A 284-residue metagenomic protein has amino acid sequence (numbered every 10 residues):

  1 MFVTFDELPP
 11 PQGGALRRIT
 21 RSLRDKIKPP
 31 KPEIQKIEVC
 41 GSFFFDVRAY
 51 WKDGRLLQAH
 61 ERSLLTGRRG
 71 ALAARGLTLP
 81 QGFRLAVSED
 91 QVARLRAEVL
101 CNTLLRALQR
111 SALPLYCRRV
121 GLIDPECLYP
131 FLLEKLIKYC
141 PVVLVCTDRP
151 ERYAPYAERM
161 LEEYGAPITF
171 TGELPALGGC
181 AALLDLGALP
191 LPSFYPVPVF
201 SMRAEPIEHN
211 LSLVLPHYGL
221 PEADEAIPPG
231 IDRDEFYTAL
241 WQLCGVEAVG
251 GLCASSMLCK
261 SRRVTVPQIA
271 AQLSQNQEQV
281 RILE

Functional and structural regions predicted by a protein language model:
F5-P9, Y50-D53, A74-T78, L122-E126 (+3 more regions): Structural motif
D6-R18, D25-F83, L105, Q277-E284: Metallocofactor- and cofactor-centric catalytic cores in central/energy metabolism, strongly enriched
P30-Q35, K52-L56, R62, A157-G178 (+1 more regions): A short, well-structured beta->alpha microelement
L79-R84, Y129-F131, P150-A157, P190-P192 (+1 more regions): Short, charged/polar "capping" segments at the starts of alpha-helices and the immediately preceding loops
S88-R106: A glycine-rich, Thr/Ser-enriched phosphate-binding loop motif common to dinucleotide/cofactor-binding enzymes
R110-P175: Glycine-rich phosphate/diphosphate-binding loop of Rossmann-like nucleotide-binding domains
A166-A226: Rossmann-like adenosine-cofactor binding region
F200-E284: Adenosine-phosphate binding glycine-rich loop
